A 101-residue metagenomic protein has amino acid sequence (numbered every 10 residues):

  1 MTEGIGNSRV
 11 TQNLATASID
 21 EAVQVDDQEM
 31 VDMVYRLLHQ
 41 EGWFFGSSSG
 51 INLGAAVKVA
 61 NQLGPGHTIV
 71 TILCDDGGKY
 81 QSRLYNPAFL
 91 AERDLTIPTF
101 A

Functional and structural regions predicted by a protein language model:
M1-S47, L84-A101: Active-site/ligand-binding loops adjacent to catalytic centers
G54-A101: Phosphate-binding loop/pocket of nucleotide- and phosphate-handling active sites
